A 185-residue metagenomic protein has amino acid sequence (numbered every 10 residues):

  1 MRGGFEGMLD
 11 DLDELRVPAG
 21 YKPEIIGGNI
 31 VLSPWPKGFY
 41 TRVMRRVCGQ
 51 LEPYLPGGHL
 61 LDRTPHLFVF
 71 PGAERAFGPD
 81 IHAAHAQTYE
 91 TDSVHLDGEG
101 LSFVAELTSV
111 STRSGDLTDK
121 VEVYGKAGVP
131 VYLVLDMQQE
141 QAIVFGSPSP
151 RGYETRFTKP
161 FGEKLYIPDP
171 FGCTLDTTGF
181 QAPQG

Functional and structural regions predicted by a protein language model:
M1-G185: Gly/Pro/Ser/Thr-rich low-complexity, intrinsically disordered segments predominantly at protein N-termini
